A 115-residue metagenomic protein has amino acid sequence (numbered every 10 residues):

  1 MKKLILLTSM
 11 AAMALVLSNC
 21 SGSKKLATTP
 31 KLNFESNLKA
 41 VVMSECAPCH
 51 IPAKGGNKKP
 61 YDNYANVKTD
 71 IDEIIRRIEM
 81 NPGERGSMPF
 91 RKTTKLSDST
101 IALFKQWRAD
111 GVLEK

Functional and structural regions predicted by a protein language model:
M1-P30: Bacterial Sec-dependent N-terminal signal peptides
C20-K115: Aromatic- and Gly/Pro-enriched helix-to-coil junctions and flexible linker segments
